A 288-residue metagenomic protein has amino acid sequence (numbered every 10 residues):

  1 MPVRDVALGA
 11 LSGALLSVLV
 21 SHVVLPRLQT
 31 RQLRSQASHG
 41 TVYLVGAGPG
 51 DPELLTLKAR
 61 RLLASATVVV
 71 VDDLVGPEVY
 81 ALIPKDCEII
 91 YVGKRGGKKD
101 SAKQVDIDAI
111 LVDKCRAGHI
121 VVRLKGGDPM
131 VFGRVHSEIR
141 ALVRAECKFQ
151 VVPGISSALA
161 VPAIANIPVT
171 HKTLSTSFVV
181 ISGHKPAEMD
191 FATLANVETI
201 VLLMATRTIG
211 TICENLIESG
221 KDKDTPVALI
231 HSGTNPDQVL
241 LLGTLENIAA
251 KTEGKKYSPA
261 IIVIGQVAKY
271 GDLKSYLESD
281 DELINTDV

Functional and structural regions predicted by a protein language model:
P2-V6, L16-P52, L57-V152, N247-A249 (+2 more regions): Class I S-adenosyl-L-methionine
A10-A14: Long, compositionally biased low-complexity regions that are usually intrinsically disordered and enriched
H39-L44, D106, R116-V121, R134 (+2 more regions): A contiguous loop/helix-start segment that scaffolds small-molecule binding in enzyme catalytic cores
P49-G50, L74-G76, V92-K98, I155-S157 (+3 more regions): Short, acidic/turn-prone active-site loops that include or flank metal/cofactor- and phosphate-binding residues
D51, G126-V197, V239-L242: Class I SAM-dependent methyltransferase SAM-binding "motif I" and its flanking Rossmann-like core
L55-L57, A160-A163, I212-C213: Short hydrophobic alpha-helical segments that form membrane-spanning helices or hydrophobic packing faces of helical
E78-V79, G133, L159-A160, T211-I212: Phosphate- and divalent-cation-binding pockets in alpha/beta enzyme and binding domains that engage nucleotide-derived
C87-K94, E146-Q150, V169-T176, D222-L229: Short hydrophobic/aromatic-enriched beta-strand-loop microsegments
